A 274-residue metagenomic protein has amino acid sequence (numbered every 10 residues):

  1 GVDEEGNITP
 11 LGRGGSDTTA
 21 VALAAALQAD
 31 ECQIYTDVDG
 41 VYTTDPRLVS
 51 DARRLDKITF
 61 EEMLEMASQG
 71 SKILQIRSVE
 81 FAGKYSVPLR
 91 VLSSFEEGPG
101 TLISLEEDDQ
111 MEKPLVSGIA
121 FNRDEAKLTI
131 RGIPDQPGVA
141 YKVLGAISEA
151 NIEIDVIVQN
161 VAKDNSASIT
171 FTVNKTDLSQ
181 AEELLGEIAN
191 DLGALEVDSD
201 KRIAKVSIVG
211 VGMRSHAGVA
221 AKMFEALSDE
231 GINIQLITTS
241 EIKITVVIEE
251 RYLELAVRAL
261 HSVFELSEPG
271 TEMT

Functional and structural regions predicted by a protein language model:
G1-T274: C-terminal catalytic "cap/lid" subdomain
